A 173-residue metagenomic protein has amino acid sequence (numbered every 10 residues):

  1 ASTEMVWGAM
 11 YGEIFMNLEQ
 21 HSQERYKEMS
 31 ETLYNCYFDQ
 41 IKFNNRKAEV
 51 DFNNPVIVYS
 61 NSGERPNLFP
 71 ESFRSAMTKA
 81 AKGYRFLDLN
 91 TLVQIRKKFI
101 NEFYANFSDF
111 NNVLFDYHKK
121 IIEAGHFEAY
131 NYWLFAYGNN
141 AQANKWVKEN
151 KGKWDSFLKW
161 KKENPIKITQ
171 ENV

Functional and structural regions predicted by a protein language model:
A1-D39: Alpha-helical protein-protein interaction scaffolds
S30-V173: Short beta-strand and adjacent turn/loop elements
